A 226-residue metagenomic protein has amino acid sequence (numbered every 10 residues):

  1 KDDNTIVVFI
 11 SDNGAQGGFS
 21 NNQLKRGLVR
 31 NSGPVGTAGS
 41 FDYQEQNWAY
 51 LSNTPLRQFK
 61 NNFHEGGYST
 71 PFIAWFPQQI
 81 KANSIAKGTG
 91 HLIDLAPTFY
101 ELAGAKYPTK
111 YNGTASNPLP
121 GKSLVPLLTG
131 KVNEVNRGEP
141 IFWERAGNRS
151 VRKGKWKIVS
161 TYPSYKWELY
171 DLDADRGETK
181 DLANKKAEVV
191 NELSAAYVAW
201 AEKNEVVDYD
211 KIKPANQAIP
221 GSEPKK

Functional and structural regions predicted by a protein language model:
K1-V8, K110-N117, D210-K211: Short, glycine/acidic-rich hinge or "gate" loops at secondary-structure transitions that mediate conformational
K1-W75: Histidine-centered active-site microenvironments of extracellular/periplasmic hydrolases and transferases
N21-L24, K122, V207-N216: Mature extracytoplasmic/periplasmic domains
A38-Y68, Q79-G88, I93-L172, K203-V207 (+2 more regions): C-terminal cap/loop subdomain of S1 sulfatases and analogous C-terminal strand-loop tails that border
A96, T179, Y197: Generic structural marker for isolated residues within well-ordered, non-membrane alpha-helices of soluble domains
D175: Intrinsically disordered, low-complexity polar regions and short flexible loop motifs
K180-E188: Active-site-proximal N-terminal segment of extracellular/periplasmic enzymes that hydrolyze or transfer
E192-K211: Charge-dense polyanion-binding interfaces
